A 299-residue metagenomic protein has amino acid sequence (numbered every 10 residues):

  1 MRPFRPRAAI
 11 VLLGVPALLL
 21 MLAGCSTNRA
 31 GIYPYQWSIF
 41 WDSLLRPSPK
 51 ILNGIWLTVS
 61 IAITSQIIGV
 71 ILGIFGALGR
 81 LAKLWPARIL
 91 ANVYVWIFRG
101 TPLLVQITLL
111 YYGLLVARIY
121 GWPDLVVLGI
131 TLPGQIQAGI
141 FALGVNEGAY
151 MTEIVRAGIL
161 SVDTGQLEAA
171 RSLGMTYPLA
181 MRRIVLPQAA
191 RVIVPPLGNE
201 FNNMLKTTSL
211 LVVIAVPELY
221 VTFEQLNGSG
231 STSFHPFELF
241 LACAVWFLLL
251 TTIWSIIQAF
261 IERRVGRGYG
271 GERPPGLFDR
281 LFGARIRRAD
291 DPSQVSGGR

Functional and structural regions predicted by a protein language model:
R2-R299: Transmembrane alpha-helices and adjacent helix-loop boundaries
